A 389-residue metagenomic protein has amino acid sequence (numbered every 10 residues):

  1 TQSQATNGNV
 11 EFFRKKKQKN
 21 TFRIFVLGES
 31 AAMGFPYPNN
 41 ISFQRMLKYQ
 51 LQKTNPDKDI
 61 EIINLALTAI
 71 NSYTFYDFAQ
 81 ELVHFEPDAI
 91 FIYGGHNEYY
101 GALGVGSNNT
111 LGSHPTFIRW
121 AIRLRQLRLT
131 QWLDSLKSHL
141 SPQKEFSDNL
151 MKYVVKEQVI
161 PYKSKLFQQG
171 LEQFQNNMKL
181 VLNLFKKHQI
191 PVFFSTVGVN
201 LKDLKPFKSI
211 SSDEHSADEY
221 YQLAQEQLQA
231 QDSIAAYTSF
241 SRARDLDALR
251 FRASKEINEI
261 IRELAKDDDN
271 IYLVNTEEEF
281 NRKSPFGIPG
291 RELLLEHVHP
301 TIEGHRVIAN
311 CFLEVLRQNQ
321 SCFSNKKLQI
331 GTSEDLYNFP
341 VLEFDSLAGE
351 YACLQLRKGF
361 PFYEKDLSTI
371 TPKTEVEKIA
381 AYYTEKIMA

Functional and structural regions predicted by a protein language model:
T1-Q50, T54-N55, K283: Membrane/wall-proximal cationic-aromatic binding patches
T21-R23, D57-E61, F85-I90, K186-F193 (+1 more regions): Loop/turn elements at helix/coil->beta-strand transitions in domains of secreted/extracellular proteins
I41, H96-E263, E279-P285, P289 (+1 more regions): Serine-dependent acyl-ester chemistry module
Q52-A66: Short helix-loop-beta-strand segments that form the rim/entrance of peptidase-like active sites
I62, T68-A79: Structural motif
N64-A66, T196, N275-E278: Residue-level recognition of beta-strand->loop/alpha-helix junctions
F75-A89: Short, well-structured alpha-helical segments in soluble
P300-E303: Accessory beta->alpha helical hairpin/"wing" motif in late/C-terminal subdomains of nucleic-acid enzymes
